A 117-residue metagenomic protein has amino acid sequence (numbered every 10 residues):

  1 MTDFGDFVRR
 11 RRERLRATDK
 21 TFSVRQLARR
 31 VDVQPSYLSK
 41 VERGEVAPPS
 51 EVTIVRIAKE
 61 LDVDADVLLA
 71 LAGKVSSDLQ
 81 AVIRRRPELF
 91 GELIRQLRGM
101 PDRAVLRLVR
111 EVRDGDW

Functional and structural regions predicted by a protein language model:
M1-K20, R107: A short, Lys/Arg-rich alpha-helix, primarily the initiator
R12, E42, T53, L61 (+1 more regions): DNA major-groove recognition helix of helix-turn-helix
A17-K40, A70: Short alpha-helical DNA-recognition segment
A17-T18, E45-S50, S76-D78: Short, solvent-exposed alpha-helical "recognition" segments
D32, E51-V67: DNA major-groove recognition helix of helix-turn-helix/homeodomain DNA-binding modules
P35, E51, L68-A81: Amphipathic alpha-helical "recognition" segments
G73-W117: Interfacial/linker helices and their anchor residues that mediate assembly or domain coupling
